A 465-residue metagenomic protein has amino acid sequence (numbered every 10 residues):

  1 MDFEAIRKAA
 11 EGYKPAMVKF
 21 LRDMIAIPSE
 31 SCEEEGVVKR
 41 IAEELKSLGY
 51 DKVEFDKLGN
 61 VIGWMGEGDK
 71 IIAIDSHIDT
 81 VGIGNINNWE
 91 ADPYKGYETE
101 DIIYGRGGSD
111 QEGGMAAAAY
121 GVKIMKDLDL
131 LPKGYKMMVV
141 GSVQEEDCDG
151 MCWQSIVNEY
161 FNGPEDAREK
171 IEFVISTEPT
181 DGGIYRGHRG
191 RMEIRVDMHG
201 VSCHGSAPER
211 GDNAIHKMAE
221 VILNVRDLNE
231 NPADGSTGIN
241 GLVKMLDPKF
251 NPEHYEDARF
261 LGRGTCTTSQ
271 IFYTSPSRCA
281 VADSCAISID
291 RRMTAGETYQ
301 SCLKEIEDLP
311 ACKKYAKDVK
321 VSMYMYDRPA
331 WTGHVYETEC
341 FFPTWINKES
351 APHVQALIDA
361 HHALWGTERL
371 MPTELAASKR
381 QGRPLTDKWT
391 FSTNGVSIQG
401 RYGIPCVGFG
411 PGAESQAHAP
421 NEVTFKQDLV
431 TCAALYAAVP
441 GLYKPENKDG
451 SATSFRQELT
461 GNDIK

Functional and structural regions predicted by a protein language model:
D2-Y104, D127-G134, A413: Acidic/His- and Gly-rich active-site-bordering loop/insert found across diverse amide/peptide-bond hydrolases
A5, P179, R195-K465: Metal-dependent amide/peptide-bond hydrolase catalytic core, centered on the "pita-bread" metallohydrolase fold
I41, M115-M125, W153-I156, M218-V221 (+2 more regions): Buried hydrophobic packing segments
I71-A73, I103, K170-S176, E193-R195 (+1 more regions): Short glycine-aspartate micro-motif
I83-T99, I171, R186-D197, D359-A360: Acidic-glycine-rich active-site phosphate/pyrophosphate-binding loop
N88, L130-L131, Y185-R191, R278-A282 (+1 more regions): Short glycine/proline-enriched loop/turn "hinge" motifs that connect secondary-structure elements and lie
T99-D101, G121-M138, G163-R168, V225-S236 (+2 more regions): Phosphate-handling active-site elements
Q111-E193, A258: Acidic/histidine-rich catalytic neighborhood of metal-dependent amide-processing enzymes
